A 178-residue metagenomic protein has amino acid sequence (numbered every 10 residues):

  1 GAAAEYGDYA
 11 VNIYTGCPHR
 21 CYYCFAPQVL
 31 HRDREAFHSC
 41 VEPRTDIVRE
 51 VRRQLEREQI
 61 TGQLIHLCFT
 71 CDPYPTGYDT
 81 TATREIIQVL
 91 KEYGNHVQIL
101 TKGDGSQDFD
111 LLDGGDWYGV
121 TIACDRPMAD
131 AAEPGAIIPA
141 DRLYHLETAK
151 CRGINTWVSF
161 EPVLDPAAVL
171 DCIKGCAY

Functional and structural regions predicted by a protein language model:
G1-A3, G7, L64, G153: Homeobox/homeodomain signature
A2, Y6, A36, R52 (+1 more regions): Sparse, context-dependent recognition of short Cys/His-centered cofactor- or disulfide-binding micro-motifs
A3-P43: Canonical Radical SAM [4Fe-4S] cluster-binding loop centered on the CxxxCxxC motif and its immediate flanking residues
I47-Y178: Conserved AdoMet/S-adenosylmethionine-binding subsite of the radical SAM
